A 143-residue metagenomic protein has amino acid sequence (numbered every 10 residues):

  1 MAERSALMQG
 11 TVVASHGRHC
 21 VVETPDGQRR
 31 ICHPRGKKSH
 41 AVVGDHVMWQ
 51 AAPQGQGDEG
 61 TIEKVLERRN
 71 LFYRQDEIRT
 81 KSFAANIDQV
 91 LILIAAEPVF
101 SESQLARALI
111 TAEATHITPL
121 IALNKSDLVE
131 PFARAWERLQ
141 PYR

Functional and structural regions predicted by a protein language model:
M1-E102: N-terminal accessory targeting/assembly segments
G44, A112, N124: Residue-level signal for inorganic ion chemistry
N86-Q89, T115-P119: Short glycine-/polar-rich loops that comprise or flank the Walker A/P-loop and associated switch/sensor motifs
I92, I121-L123: Structural beta-sheet core signal
A96-V99, K125-V129: Short histidine/acidic/glycine/proline-rich micro-motifs that form metal- and phosphate-coordinating active-site loops
Q104-A114, T118: Histidine-anchored nucleotide/phosphate-binding helix
T118, D127-R143: Canonical P-loop GTPase G-domain recognition
